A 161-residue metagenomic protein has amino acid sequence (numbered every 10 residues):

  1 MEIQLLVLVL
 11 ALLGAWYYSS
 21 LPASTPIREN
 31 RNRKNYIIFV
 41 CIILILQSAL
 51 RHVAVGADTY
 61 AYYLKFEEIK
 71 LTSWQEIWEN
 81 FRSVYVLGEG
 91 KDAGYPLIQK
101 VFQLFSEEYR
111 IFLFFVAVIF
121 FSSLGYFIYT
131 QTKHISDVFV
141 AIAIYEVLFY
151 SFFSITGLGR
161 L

Functional and structural regions predicted by a protein language model:
M1-L44: Start-transfer (signal-anchor) and selected internal transmembrane alpha helices of multi-pass inner/ER membrane
Y17-Y18, A49, V101, F127-Q131: Hydrophobic membrane-targeting alpha-helices
R28-F39, L104-F115, D137: Membrane-interface starts of transmembrane alpha-helices
K34-N35, F39-C41, S48-E76: Extracytoplasmic loop-helix module adjacent to an early transmembrane segment
L46, L50-V53, I111-I119, I155 (+1 more regions): Hydrophobic alpha-helical transmembrane segments of multi-pass membrane proteins
Y60, L64-L71, I77-E107: Short hydrophobic/aromatic helix or loop-helix immediately within or flanking a transmembrane segment in polytopic
F115-T132: Transmembrane-helix motifs of polytopic, lipid-linked glycan transferases
D137-L161: Membrane-embedded helix bundles of polyisoprenyl
